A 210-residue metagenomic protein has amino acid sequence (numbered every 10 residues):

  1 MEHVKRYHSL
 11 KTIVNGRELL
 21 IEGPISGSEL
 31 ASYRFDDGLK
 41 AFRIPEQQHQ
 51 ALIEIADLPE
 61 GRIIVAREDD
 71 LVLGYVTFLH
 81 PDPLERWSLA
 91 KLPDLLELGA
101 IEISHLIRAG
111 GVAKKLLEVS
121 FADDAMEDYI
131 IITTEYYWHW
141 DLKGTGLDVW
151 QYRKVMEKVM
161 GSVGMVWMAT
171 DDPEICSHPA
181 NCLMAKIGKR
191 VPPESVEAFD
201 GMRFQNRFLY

Functional and structural regions predicted by a protein language model:
M1-R43, Y129-Y210: Terminal substrate-recognition subdomain of acyl/acetyltransferases
D36-K40, E102-I107: Surface-exposed cleft-lining segments at the edges of enzyme active sites
F42-L96, I101: A conserved beta-strand-loop-helix scaffold within acyl/acetyltransferase catalytic domains
L52-I53, L117, E157: Short amphipathic alpha-helical segments and helix-helix/interface helices
G61, M126-Y129: Short, high-confidence coil segments that cap the C-terminus of an alpha-helix and link into the following beta-strand
R67-L71, A122-E127: Secondary-structure boundary elements
I103, A109-A125: Conserved acetyl-CoA-binding loop-helix of GNAT-fold acetyltransferases
